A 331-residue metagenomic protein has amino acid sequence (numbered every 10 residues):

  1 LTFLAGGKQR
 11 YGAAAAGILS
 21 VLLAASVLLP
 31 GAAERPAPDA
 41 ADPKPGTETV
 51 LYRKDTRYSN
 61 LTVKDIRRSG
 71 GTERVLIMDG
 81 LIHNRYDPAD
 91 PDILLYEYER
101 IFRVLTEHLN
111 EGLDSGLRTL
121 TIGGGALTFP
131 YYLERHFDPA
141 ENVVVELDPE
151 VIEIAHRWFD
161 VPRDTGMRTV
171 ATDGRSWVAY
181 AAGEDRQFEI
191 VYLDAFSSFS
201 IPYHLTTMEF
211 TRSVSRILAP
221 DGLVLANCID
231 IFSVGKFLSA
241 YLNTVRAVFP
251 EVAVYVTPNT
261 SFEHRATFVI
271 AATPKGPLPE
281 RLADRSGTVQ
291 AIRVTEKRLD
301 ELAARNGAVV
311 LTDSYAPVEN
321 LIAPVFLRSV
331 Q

Functional and structural regions predicted by a protein language model:
L1, I93-L225, F232-L238, R246-V248 (+1 more regions): The AdoMet/dcAdoMet-binding core of the Class I SAM-like
G7-R85, P91-D92, Y98-N110, A253-Q331: Soluble small-group transferase modules, centered on the S-adenosyl donor enzyme superfamily
Y86-D87, Y180: Short histidine-centered beta-strand/loop micro-motifs that create catalytic or ligand/metal-coordination sites
A89-D90, I229: Active-site rim elements
L205-T206, A240-Y241, A283-S286: Composition- and surface-driven signal marking solvent-exposed, interaction-prone regions in large proteins
D230-I231, V289: Short beta->alpha junction loops
L242, R246-V256: Conserved short secondary-structure elements within globular domains
